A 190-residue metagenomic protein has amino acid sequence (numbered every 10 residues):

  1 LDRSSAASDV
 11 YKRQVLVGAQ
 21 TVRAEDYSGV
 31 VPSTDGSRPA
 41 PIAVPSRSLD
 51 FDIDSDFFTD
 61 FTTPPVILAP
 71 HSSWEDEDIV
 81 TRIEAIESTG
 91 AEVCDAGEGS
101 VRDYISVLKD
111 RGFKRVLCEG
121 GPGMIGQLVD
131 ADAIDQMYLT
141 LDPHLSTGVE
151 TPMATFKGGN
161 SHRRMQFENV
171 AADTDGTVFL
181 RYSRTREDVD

Functional and structural regions predicted by a protein language model:
L1-A7, Y11: Single conserved hydrophobic/aromatic residue that forms the stacking wall/gate of nucleotide- or nucleobase-binding
G18: Active-site-adjacent helical/loop segments in soluble small-molecule enzymes
R23-E25, F51-I53, V101, M124-G126: Short, well-ordered alpha-helical microsegments
G29-P32, S55-T59, E77-T89, V149-G158: Short, aromatic/basic amphipathic alpha-helical patches
S33-R38, F57-T62, A131-D132: Short, conserved loop/helix-junction motifs that constitute active-site signature segments in enzyme catalytic cores
A43-F51: Canonical radical SAM enzyme core domain
P64, H71-V149: A glycine-rich beta-strand to alpha-helix segment that forms a phosphate/ribose-binding loop at ligand/cofactor sites
F156-D190: Conserved histidine-centered catalytic loops in small-molecule metabolism enzymes
